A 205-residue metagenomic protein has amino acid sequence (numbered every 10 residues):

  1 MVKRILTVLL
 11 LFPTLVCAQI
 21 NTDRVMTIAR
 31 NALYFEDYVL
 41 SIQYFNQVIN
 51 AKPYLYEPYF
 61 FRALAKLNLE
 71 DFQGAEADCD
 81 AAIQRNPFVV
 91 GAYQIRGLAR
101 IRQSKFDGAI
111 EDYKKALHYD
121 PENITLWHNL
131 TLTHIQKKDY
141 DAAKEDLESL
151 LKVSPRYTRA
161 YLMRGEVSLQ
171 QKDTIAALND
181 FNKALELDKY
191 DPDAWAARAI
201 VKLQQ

Functional and structural regions predicted by a protein language model:
N21-V25, Y56-E57, V90-G91, I124-T125 (+2 more regions): Helix-start (N-cap) detector for alpha-helical repeat units in TPR-like alpha-solenoids, especially tetratricopeptide
Y34-F35, N68, R102, Q136 (+3 more regions): Register position in tetratricopeptide repeats
